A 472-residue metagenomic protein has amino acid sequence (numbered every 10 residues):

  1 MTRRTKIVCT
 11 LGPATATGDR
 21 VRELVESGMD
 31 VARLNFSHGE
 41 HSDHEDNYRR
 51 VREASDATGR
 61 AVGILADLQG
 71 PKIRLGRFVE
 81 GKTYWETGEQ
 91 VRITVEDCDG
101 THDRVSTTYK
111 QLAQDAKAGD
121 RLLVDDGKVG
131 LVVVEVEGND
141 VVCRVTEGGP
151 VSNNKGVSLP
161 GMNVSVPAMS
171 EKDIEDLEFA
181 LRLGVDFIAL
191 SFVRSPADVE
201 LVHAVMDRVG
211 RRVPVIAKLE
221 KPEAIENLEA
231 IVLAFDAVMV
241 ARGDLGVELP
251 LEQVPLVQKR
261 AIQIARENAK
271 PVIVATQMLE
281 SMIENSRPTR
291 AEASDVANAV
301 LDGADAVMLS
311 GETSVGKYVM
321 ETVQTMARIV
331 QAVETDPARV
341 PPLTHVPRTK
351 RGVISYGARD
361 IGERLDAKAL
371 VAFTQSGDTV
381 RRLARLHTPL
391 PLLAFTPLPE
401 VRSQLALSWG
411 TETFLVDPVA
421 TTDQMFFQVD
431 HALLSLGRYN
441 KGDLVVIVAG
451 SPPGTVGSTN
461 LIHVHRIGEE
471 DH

Functional and structural regions predicted by a protein language model:
M1-H472: Non-catalytic helical/linker scaffolds that mediate oligomerization, partner binding, and domain coupling around large
